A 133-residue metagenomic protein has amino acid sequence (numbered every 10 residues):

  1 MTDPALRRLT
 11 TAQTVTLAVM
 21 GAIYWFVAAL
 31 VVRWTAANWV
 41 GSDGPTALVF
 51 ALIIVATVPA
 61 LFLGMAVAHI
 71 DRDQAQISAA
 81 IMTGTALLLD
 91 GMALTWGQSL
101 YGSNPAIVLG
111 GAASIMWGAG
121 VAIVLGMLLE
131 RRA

Functional and structural regions predicted by a protein language model:
M1-A133: Juxtamembrane/disordered regions of integral membrane proteins
